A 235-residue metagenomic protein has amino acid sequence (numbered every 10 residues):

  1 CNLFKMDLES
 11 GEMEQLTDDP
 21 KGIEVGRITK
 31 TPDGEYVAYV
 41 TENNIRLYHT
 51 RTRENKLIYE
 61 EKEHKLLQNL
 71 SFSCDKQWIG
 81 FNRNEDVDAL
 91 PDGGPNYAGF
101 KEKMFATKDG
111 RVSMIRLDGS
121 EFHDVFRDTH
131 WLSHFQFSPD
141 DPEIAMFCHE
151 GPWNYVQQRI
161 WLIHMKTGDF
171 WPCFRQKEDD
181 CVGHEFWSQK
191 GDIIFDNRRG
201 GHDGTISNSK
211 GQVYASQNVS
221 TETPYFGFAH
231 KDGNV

Functional and structural regions predicted by a protein language model:
C1, F81-T107, C148-Q157, D196-S220: Short, conserved, GDST-rich strand-edge loop motifs in beta-rich repeat architectures
C1, P20-A38, E63-N82, T129-C148 (+2 more regions): Conserved beta-propeller blade repeats
N2-F4, N44-R46, R111-S113, R159-W161 (+1 more regions): A short loop-to-beta-strand structural motif that recurs across blades of beta-propeller domains
M6, K30, A38, Y48 (+10 more regions): Generic structural signal for beta-strand residues in well-ordered domains
M6-I23, T50-L66, M114-W131, I163-C181 (+2 more regions): Multi-bladed beta-propeller domains
Q15-R111, D124-R127: Asp-box/WD-like beta-propeller blade repeats and closely related beta-sheet repeat scaffolds
F122-F170: Loop-centered beta-sheet repeat module
I160, G168-F174, V182-K231: Alpha-helical scaffold segments of alpha-solenoid architecture
